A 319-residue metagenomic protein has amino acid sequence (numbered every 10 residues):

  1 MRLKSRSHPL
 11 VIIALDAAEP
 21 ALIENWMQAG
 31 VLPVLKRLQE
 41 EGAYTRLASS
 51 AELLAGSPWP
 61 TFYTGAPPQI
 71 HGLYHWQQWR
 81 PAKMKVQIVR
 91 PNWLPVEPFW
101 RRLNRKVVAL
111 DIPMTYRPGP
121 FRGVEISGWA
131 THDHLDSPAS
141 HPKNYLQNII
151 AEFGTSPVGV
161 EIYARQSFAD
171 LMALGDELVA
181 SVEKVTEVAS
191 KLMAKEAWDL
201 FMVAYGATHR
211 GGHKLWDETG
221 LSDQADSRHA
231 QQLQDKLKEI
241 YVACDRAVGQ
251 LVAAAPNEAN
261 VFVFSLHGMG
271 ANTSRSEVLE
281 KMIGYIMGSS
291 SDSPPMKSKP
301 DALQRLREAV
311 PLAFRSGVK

Functional and structural regions predicted by a protein language model:
L3-S5, G175-E196, F201, D217-V263 (+1 more regions): A long, amphipathic alpha-helix that forms part of the scaffold/cap immediately adjacent to metal-dependent active
S7-E24, L38, F62, L103 (+3 more regions): Beta-strand elements within well-structured catalytic alpha/beta cores of enzymes that handle phosphate/sulfate esters
I23-F62, A66, V108: Short, structured active-site-proximal loop/turn typified by the sulfatase FGly-forming signature C/S-X-P-X-R
W26-G30, G123-S127, W216-S222, S274-I286: Short secondary-structure boundary/capping segments
L47-E52, V108-Y116, A259-H267, E277: Acidic carboxylate-rich catalytic motifs and surrounding loops in phosphoryl-/glycosyl-chemistry enzymes
A66-S227, R305, P311-K319: His/Asp/Glu-rich, glycine-adjacent segments that coordinate divalent cations and/or stabilize oxyanion chemistry on
Q78, K83-L103, Q232-S289: Conserved, well-structured beta-alpha core segment at the onset of a catalytic domain
S265-K319: Histidine-centered active-site microenvironments of extracellular/periplasmic hydrolases and transferases
